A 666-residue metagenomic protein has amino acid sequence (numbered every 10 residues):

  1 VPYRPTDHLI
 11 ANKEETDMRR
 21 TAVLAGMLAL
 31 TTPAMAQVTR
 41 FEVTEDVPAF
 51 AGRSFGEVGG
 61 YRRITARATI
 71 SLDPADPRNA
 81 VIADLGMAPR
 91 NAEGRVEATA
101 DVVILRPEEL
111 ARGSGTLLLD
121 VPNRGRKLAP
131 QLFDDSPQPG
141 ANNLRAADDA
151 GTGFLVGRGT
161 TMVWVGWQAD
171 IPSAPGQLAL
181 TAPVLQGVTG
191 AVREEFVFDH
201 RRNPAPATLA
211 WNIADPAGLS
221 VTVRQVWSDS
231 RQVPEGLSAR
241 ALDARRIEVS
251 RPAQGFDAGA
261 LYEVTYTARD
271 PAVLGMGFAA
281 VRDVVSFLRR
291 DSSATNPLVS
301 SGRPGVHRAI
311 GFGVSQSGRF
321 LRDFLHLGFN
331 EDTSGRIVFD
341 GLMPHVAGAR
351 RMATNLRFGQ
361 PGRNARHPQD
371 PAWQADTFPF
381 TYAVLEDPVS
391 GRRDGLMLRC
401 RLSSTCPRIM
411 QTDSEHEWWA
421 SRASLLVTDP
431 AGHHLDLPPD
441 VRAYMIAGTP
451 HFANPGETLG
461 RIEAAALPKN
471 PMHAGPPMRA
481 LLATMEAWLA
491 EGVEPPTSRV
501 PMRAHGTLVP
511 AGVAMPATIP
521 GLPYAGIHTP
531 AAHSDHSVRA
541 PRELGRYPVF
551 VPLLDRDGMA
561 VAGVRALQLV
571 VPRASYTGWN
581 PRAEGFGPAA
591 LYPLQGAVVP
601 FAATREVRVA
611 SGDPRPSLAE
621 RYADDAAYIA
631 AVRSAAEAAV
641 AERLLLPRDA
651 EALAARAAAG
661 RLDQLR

Functional and structural regions predicted by a protein language model:
V1-D17: Short, Lys/Arg-enriched N-terminal segments with co-localized hydrophobic residues within the first ~10-30 amino acids
P5-I10, A25, P548-F550: Generic alpha-helical structural signal
E14, Q37-R666: C-terminal His-loop and adjacent cap/lid subdomain of alpha/beta-hydrolase
R19-A25: Sec-dependent signal peptide recognition, specifically the positively charged N-region followed immediately by
A25-T31: Bacterial N-terminal signal peptides
T32-A36: Sec/Tat signal peptide C-region and signal peptidase I cleavage site
